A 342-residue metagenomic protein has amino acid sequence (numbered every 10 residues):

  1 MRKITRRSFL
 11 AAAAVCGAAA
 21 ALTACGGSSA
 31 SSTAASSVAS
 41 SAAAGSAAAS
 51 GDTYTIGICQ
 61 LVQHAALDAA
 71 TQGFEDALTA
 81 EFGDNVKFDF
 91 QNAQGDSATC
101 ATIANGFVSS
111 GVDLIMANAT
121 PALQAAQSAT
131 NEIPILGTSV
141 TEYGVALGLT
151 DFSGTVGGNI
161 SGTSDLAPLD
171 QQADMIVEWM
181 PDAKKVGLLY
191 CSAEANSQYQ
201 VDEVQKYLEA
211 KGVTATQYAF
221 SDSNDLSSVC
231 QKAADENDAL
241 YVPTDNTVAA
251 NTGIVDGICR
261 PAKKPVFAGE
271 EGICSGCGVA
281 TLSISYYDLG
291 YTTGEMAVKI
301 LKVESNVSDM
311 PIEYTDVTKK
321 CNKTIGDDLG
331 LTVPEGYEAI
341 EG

Functional and structural regions predicted by a protein language model:
R6-L10: N-terminal export leaders
C25-S37: Bacterial lipoprotein signal-peptidase II cleavage site
A49, Y143-K185, I284-S305: Hydrophobic alpha-helical segments within soluble ligand-binding/sensing domains
Y54-E75, E81, D89-C100, A193 (+3 more regions): Extracytoplasmic "Venus flytrap"
I56, F74, S161-L208, D309-I325: An alpha-beta-alpha
F90-D151, D245-G269: Beta-alpha junction/loop-to-helix N-cap segments that form part of ligand/metal-binding clefts
A195-K264, E270: Pocket-lining segment of extracytoplasmic ligand-binding domains
K299-G342: Hinge/cleft segment of the Venus flytrap/periplasmic-binding protein
